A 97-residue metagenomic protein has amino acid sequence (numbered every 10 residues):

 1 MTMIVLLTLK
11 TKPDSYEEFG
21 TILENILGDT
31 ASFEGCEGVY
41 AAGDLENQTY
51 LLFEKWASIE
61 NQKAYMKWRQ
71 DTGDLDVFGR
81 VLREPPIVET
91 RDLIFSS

Functional and structural regions predicted by a protein language model:
M1, Y40-Q48, L75-S97: Glycine-rich beta-strand-turn "strand-cap" elements at beta-sheet edges
M3-K10, Y40-M66: Short, well-ordered beta-strand segments in beta-rich or mixed alpha/beta enzyme and ligand-binding folds
K10-T21: Short, surface-exposed ligand-recognition loops at beta-strand->loop->(often short) alpha-helix junctions that present
T11-P13, S58, D92-F95: Non-catalytic surface loops within mature trypsin-like serine protease
Y16-E18, Y50, N61, S97: Intrinsically disordered, low-complexity acidic/polar segments
N25, D29-E37, K55-E89: An amphipathic, aromatic/His-enriched active-site/gating alpha helix that lines ligand/cofactor pockets
